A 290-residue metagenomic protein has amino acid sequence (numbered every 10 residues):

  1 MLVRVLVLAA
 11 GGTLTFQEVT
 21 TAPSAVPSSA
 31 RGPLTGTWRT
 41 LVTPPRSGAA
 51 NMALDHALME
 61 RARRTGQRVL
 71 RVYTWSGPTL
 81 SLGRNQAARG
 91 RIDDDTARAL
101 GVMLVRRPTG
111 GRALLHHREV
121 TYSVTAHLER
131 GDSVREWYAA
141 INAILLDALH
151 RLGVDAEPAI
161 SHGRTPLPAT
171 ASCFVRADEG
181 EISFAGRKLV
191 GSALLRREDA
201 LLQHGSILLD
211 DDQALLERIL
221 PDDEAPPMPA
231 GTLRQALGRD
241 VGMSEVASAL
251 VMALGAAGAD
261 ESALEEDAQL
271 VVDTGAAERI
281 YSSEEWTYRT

Functional and structural regions predicted by a protein language model:
L2-L8: Extreme N-terminal basic, low-complexity initiation segments that serve as generic localization/processing leaders
L8, G12-L14: Short linear/disordered segments characteristic of secreted peptide precursors and small low-complexity proteins
F16-R91, D95, M103-R107, C173 (+2 more regions): Active-site loop/lid in soluble adenylation, ligation, and acyl-transfer enzymes
W75, H117-E119, A177, L202: Short, solvent-exposed loop/turn segments at the edges of secondary structure
W75, T79-N85, V120-L128, I144: Extended cationic-aromatic binding surfaces that line active-site or macromolecule-binding grooves and engage
N85, R112-A113, A193: Gly/Ser/Thr-rich beta-alpha loop segments that engage phosphate groups in nucleotides
R91-D132: A glycine-rich, hydrophobic loop/mini-helix early in the fold
L128-A253, E284, R289-T290: Catalytic beta-strand/loop module used to bind and position nucleotide/cofactor moieties in cofactor-attachment
